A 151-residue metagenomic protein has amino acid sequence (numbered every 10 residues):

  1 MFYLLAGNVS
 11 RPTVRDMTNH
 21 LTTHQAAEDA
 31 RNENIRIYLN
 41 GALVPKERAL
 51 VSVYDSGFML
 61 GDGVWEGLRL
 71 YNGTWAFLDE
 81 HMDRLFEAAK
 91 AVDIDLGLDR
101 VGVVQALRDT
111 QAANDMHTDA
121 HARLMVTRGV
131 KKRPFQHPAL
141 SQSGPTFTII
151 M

Functional and structural regions predicted by a protein language model:
F2-L4, T13-M151: Conserved alpha/beta cores of soluble small-molecule-handling proteins
